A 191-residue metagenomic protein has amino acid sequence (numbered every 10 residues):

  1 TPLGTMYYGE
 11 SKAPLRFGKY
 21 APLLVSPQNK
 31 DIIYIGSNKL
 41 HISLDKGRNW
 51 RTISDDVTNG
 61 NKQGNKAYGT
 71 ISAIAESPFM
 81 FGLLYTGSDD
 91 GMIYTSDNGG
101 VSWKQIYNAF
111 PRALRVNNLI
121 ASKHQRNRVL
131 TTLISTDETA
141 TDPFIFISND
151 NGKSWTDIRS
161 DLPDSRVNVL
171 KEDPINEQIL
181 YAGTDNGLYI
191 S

Functional and structural regions predicted by a protein language model:
T1-S191: Beta-propeller blade termini and top-face loops
